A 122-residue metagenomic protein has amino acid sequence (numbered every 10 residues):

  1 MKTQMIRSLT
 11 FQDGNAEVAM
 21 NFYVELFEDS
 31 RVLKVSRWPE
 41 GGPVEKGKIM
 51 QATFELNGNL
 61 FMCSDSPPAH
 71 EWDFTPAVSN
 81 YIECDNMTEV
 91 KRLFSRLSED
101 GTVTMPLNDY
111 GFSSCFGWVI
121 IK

Functional and structural regions predicted by a protein language model:
K2-M5, L9-F11, L33, E55 (+3 more regions): Vicinal oxygen chelate
L9-G58: Core segments of cupin and vicinal oxygen chelate
K46-G47, D73-T75: Short glycine/proline-enriched turns and hinge-like loops at secondary-structure junctions
